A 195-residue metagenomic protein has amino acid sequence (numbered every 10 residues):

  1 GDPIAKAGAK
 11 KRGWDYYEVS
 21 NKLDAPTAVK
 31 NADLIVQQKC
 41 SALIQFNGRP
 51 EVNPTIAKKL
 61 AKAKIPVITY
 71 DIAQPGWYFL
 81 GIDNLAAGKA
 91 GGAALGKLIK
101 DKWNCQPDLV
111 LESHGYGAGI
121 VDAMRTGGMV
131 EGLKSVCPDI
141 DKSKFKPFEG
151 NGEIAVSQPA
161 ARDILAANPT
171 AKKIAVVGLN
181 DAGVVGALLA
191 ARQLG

Functional and structural regions predicted by a protein language model:
G1-G195: A residue-level marker of the well-folded mature domains of exported/periplasmic proteins
